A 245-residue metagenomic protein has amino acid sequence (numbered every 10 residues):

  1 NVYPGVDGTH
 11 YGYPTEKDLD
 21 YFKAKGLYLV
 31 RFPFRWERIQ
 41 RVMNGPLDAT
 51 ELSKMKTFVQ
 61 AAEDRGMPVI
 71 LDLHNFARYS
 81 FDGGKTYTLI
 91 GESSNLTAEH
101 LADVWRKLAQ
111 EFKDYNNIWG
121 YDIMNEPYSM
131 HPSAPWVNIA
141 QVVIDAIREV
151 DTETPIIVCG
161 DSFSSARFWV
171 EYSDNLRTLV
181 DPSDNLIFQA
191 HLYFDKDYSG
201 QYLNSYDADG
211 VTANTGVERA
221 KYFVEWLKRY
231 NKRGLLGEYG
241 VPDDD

Functional and structural regions predicted by a protein language model:
N1, P33-R35, A190-Y193: Short loop/turn segments at strand-loop or loop-helix junctions that form parts of catalytic or ligand-binding pockets
N1-E16, M43-L47, K85-N95, F194-G216: Acidic/histidine-rich helix-loop elements that form or flank divalent-metal/phosphate-binding sites at the catalytic
V2-Y3, W36-I39, F163-S164: Short active-site-proximal "capping" loops at secondary-structure junctions
H10-V30, F34, Q40, N44-G120 (+1 more regions): An active-site-proximal structural segment forming one wall of the substrate-binding cleft that immediately precedes
Y11-G12, D103-G120, M124-D245: Extracellular glycoside hydrolase catalytic/binding regions
